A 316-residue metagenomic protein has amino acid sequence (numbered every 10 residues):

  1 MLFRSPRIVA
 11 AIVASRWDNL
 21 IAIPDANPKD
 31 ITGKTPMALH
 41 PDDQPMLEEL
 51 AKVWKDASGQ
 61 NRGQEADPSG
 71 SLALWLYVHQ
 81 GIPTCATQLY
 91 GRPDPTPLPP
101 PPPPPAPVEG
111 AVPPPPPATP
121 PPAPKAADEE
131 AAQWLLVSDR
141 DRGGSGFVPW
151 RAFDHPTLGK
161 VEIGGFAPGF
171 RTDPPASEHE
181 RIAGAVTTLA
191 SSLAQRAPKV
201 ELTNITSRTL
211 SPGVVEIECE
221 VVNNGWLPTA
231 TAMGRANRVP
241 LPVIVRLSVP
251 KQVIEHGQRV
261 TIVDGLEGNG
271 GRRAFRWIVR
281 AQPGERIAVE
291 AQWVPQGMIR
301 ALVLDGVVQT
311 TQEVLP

Functional and structural regions predicted by a protein language model:
M1-L210, V215-E216, E220-N224, R246-V260: Metallocarboxypeptidase
V214-E218, R272-R276, I299-A301: Intrinsic-disorder/low-complexity, polar/charged segments enriched in Ser/Thr/Lys/Arg/Asp/Glu/Gln
V221-R235: Short amphipathic, basic-aromatic surface patches that mediate peripheral association with negatively charged
G234-K251: Extended low-complexity, serine/threonine- and proline-enriched intrinsically disordered segments
I262-G271: Short proline/glycine- and polar residue-rich coil/turn motifs
F275-P283: Short, hydrophobic beta-strand segments
G284-P295: Short, aromatic- and glycine-rich surface loops/edge beta-strands on solvent-exposed regions
G297-V314: Edge beta-strands of extracellular beta-sandwich domains
